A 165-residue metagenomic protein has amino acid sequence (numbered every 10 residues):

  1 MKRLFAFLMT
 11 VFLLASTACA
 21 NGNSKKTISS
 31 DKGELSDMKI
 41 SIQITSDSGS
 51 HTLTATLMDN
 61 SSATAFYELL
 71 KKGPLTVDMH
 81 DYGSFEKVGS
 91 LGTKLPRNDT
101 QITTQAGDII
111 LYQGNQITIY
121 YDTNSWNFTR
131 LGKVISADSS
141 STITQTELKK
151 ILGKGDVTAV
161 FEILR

Functional and structural regions predicted by a protein language model:
M1-L4: Positively charged n-region of N-terminal signal peptides that target proteins for export
L8-S16: Bacterial N-terminal signal peptides
A18-S29: Bacterial lipoprotein signal-peptidase II cleavage site
M38-H51: Acidic/histidine-rich, surface-exposed loop or edge segments in extracytoplasmic proteins
S41, G132-R165: Well-ordered alpha/beta subsegment
L53-N60: Short, contiguous acidic and Ser/Thr-rich linear segments
S62-I117: Mature extracytoplasmic domains of secretory-pathway proteins
Y121-S136: Short, compositionally biased
